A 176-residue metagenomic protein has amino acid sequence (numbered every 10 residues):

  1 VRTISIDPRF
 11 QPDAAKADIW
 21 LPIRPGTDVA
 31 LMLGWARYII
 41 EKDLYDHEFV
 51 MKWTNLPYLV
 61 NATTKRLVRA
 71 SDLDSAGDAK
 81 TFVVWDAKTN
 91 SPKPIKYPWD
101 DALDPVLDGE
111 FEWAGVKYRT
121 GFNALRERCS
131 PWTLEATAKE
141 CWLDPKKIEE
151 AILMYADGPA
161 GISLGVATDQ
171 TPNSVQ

Functional and structural regions predicted by a protein language model:
V1-D7: Short beta-strand/loop segments at the ligand-binding rim of alpha/beta enzyme cores
S5, P22, G161-S163: Structured core elements
R9-D157: Long, well-ordered, tryptophan-enriched scaffold segments
E149-Q176: Acidic catalytic cores of enzymes that act on phosphate-bearing nucleotides/polynucleotides
